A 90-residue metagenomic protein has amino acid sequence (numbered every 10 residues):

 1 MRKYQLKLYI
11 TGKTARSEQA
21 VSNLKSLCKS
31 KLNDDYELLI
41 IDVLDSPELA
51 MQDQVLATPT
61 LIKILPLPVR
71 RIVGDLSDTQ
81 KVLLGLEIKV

Functional and structural regions predicted by a protein language model:
M1, Q5, K63-L65, I88-V90: Flexible, compositionally biased loop and terminal segments
M1-C28: Local sequence-structure signature of Cys/Sec-based thiol-disulfide redox active-site neighborhoods
K7, E37, L84-G85: A structural boundary/capping signal
K29-N33: Arginine/glycine-rich "motif VI" loop of SF2 helicases in the C-terminal RecA-like domain
D34-S46: Thiol-based oxidoreductase modules, predominantly thioredoxin-like and allied folds used for disulfide exchange
M51-A57: Thiol/disulfide oxidoreductase modules built on the thioredoxin-like
P59-R70: A short, hydrophobic beta-strand/beta-hairpin element that forms part of a small beta-sheet core
L76-V90: Ser/Thr/Gly-rich flexible loops in soluble cytosolic domains mediating phosphotransfer, phosphorylation
